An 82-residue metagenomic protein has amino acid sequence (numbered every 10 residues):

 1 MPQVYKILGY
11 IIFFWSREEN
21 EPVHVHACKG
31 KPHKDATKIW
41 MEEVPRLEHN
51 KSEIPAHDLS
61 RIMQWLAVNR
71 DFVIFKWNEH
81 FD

Functional and structural regions predicted by a protein language model:
M1-P2, D35-A36, I62: A broad, low-specificity signal for short, low-complexity segments enriched in glycine/proline and polar/charged
M1-V23: Short, charged/polar N-terminal "headpieces" of proteins
Y5, H26-C28, D71: Compositionally biased, intrinsically disordered low-complexity segments enriched in polar/proline residues
W15-H57: A short, structured beta-strand/loop element
E53-D82: Acidic, low-complexity intrinsically disordered segments
